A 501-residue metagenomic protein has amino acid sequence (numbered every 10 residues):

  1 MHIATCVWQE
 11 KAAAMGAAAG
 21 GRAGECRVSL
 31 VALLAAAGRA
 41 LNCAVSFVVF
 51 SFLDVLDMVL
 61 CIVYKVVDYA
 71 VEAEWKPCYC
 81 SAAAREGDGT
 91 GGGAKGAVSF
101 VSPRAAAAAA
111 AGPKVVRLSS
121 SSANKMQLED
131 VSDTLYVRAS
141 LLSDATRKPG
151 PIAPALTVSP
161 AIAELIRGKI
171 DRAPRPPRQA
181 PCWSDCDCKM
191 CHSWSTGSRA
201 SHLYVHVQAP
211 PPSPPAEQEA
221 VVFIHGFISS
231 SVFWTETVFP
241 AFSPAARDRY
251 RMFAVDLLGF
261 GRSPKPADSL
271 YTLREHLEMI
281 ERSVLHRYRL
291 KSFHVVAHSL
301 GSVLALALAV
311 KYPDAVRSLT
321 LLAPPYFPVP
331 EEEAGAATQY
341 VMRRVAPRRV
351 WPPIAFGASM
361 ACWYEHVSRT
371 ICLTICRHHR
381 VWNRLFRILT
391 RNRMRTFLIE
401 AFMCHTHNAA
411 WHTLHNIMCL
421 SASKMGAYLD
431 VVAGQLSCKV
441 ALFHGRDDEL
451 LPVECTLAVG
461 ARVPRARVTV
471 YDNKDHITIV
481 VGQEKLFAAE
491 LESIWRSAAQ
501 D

Functional and structural regions predicted by a protein language model:
H2-C43, F47, S51, E454-D501: Catalytic active-site module of serine/aspartate enzymes centered on a nucleophile-bearing elbow/loop
T157, I170-D171, R175-R178, E331 (+1 more regions): Conserved alpha/beta-hydrolase catalytic His-Asp/Glu region
Q208-P264, S283: Conserved HGGG/HGGXW glycine-rich cap/lid loop of the alpha/beta-hydrolase fold
R274-F293: Conserved acidic catalytic loop of the alpha/beta-hydrolase fold
V310-K311, A315-R369: Flexible "cap/lid" loop of the alpha/beta hydrolase fold
Y428-D430, C438, P452-A461: Short alpha-helix in the alpha/beta-hydrolase fold that links the catalytic acid
Q435-S437, L442-H444, D448: Short beta-strand/loop motif that positions the catalytic acidic residue of the alpha/beta-hydrolase fold
R446-L451, I477: Acidic catalytic loop of the alpha/beta-hydrolase fold
